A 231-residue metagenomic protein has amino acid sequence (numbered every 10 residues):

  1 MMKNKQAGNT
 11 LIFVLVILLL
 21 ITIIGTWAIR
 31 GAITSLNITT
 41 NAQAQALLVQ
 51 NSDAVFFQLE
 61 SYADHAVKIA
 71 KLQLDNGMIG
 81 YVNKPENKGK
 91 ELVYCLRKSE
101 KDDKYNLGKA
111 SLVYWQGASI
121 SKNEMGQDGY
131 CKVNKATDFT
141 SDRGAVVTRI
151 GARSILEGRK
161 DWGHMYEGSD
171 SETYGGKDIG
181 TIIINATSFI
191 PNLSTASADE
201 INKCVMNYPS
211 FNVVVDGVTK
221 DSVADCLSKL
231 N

Functional and structural regions predicted by a protein language model:
M2-N4, F13-N51: Aliphatic-rich helix starts adjacent to a transmembrane/signal segment
R30, L36, A66-V67, L74 (+1 more regions): Residue-level detector of alpha-helical recognition elements and their boundaries
L48-V67: N-terminal alpha-helical signal peptides/signal-anchor transmembrane segments
Y62-R97: Short, glycine/small-hydrophobic-rich surface segments
L96-N231: Intrinsically disordered, low-complexity regions enriched in Pro/Ser/Thr/Gly and acidic residues
